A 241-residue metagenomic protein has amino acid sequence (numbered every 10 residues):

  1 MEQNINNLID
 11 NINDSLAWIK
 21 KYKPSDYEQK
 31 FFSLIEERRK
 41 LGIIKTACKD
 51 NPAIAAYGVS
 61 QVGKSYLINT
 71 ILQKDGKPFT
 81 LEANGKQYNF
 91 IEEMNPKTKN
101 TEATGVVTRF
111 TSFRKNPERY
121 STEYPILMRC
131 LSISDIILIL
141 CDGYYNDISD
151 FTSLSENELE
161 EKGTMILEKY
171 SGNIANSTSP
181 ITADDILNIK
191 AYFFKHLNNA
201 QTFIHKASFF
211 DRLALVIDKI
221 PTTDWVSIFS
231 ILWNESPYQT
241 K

Functional and structural regions predicted by a protein language model:
M1-S60, K74-K241: N-terminal low-complexity/disordered regulatory or targeting extensions
V62-K64: Conserved glycine(s) of the Walker
